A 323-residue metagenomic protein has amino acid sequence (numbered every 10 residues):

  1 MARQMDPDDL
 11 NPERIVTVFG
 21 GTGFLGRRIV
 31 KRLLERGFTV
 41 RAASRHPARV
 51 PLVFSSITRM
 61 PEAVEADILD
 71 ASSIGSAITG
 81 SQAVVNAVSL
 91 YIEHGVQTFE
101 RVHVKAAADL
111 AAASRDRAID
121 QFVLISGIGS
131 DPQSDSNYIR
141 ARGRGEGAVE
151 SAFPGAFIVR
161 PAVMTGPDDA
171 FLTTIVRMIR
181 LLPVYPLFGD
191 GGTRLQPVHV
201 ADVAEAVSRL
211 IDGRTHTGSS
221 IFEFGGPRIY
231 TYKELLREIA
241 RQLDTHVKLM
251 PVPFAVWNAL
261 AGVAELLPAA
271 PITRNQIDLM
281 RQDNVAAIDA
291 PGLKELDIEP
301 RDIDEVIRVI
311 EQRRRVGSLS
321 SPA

Functional and structural regions predicted by a protein language model:
A2, D8-N11, R36, V50-V53 (+1 more regions): Oxidoreductase cofactor-interface core, primarily capturing Rossmann-like NAD(P)-dependent enzymes
A2-E13, R209-T273, A287-A323: Mid/C-terminal beta-alpha module of Rossmann-like enzyme folds, strongest in SDR-family dehydrogenases/epimerases
D8-R36: N-terminal Rossmann NAD(P)H-binding glycine-rich loop of SDR-like oxidoreductase domains
F19, A43, A87-V88, F122-G127 (+1 more regions): SDR active-site strand-loop-helix element
G26-R27, V104, G143: Residues forming the Rossmann-fold NAD(P)(H) cofactor-binding site
F38-H46: Conserved glycine-rich Rossmann-like NAD(P)H-binding loop of the short-chain dehydrogenase/reductase
A48-L52, I57-D116, I128-S134: NAD(P)H-binding glycine-rich loop region in Rossmannoid oxidoreductase-like domains and their noncatalytic homologs
D116-Q121, F153-P154: A short helix->loop->beta-strand "cap" motif at the edges of active sites that frequently abuts
